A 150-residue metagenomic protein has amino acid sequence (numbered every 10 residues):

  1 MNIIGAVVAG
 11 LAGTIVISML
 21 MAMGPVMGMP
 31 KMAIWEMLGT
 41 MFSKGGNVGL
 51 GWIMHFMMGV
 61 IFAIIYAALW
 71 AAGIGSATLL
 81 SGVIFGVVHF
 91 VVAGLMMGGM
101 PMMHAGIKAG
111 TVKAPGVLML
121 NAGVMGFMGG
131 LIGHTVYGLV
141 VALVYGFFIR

Functional and structural regions predicted by a protein language model:
M1-R150: Juxtamembrane/disordered regions of integral membrane proteins
